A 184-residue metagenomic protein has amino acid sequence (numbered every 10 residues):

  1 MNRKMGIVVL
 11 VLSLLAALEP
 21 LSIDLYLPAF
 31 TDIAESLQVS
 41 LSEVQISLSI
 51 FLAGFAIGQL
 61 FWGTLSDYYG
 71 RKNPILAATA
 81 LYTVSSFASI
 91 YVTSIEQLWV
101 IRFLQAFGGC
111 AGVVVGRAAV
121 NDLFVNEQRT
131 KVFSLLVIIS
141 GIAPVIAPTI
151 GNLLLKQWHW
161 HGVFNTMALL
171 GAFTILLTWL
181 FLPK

Functional and structural regions predicted by a protein language model:
I7-L41, W62: Extracytoplasmic
P20, D24, I90, A106-V114 (+1 more regions): Small-residue-rich segments within alpha-helical transmembrane domains of MFS-like 12-TM solute carriers
D24, L52-L60, P144-V145: Residue-level signature of mid-helix packing/kink "hotspots" within the transmembrane helices of 12-pass Major
I57-E96: Conserved MFS/SLC helix-loop-helix module at the cytosolic interface between two early adjacent transmembrane helices
T79, T83-S86, I101-R102, A168-I175: A generic transmembrane-helix signature of 12-TM secondary carrier transporters
T93, Q97, L135-F181: Helix-loop-helix hairpin linking two adjacent transmembrane segments in secondary transporters
I101-I142: Cytoplasmic helix-loop-helix junction between adjacent transmembrane helices in 12-TM secondary transporters
